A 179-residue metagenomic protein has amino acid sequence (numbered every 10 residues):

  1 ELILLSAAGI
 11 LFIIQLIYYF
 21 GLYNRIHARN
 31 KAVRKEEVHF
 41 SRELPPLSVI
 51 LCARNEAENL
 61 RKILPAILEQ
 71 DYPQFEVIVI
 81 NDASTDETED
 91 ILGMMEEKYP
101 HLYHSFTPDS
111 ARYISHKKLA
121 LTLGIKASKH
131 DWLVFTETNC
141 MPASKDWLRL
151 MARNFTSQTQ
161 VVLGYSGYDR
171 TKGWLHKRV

Functional and structural regions predicted by a protein language model:
E1-F40: N-terminal membrane-anchoring/stem segments of glycan-assembly enzymes
A28-R34, E56-E69: Short, well-formed alpha-helical segments that are part of the catalytic scaffolds of diverse glycosyltransferases
P45-S48, E76: Cell-envelope/extracellular polymer assembly enzymes that use nucleotide-activated donors
L64-P65, E89-D90, H130, S144-T156: Short alpha-helix within the catalytic core of nucleotide-sugar-dependent glycosyltransferases
L64-S110: Acidic donor-binding segment of Leloir-type glycosyltransferases
L121, L133: Short aromatic/hydrophobic "clamp" motif used to bind/position activated sugar donors
E137-M141: The conserved acidic donor/metal-binding loop of glycosyltransferases
K145-L175: Conserved donor NDP-sugar-binding/catalytic core segment of glycosyltransferases
